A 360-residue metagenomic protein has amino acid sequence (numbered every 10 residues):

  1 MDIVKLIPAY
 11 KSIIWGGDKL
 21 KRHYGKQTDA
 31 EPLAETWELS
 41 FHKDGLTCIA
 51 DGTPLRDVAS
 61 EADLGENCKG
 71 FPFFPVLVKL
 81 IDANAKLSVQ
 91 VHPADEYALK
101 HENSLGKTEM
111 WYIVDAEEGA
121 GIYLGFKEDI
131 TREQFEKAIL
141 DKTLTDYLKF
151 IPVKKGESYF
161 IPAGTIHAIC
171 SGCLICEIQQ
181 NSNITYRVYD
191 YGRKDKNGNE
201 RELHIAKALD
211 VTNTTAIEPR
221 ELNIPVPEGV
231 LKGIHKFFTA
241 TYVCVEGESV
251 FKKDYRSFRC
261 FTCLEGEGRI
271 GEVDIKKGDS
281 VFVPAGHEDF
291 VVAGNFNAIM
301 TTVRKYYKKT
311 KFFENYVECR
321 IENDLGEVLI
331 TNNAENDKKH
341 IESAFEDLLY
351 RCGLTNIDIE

Functional and structural regions predicted by a protein language model:
M1-I130, D190-I217, A240, Y307-G326: Transition-metal
I81-K86, D95, L105-G106, A116-G119 (+3 more regions): Ligand-binding loop in jelly-roll beta-barrel domains
A83-A85, T108-E109, I113-I130, F135 (+1 more regions): Glycine- and acidic-residue-biased ligand/ion/polar-headgroup-sensing regions
D95, D115-K155, F160: Intrinsically disordered, low-complexity linker/loop segments enriched in Gly/Pro and charged/polar residues
D141-Y147, S158-F160, I166-I217: An exposed, glycine/acidic-rich loop-and-rim segment of catalytic or binding clefts
L148-Y159, E272-H287: Short acidic-glycine-tyrosine-enriched beta hairpin
Y186-F258: C-terminal amphipathic alpha-helical segment
H340, A344-L348: Charge-rich, solvent-exposed alpha-helical interaction surfaces
